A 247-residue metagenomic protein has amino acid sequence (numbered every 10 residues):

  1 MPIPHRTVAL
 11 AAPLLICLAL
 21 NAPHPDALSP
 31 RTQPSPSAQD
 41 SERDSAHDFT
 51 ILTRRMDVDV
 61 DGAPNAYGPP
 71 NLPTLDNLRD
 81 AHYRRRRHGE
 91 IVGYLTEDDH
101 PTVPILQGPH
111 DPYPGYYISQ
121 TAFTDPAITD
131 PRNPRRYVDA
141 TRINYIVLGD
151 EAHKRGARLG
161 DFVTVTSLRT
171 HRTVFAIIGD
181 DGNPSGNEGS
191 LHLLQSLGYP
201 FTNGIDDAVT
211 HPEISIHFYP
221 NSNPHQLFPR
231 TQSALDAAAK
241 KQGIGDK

Functional and structural regions predicted by a protein language model:
M1-D26: Secretory targeting and sorting signals
L28-R172, G179, S196-G204, Y219-D246: Cell wall/extracellular polymer interaction/catalysis modules
G156, G186-N187, V209: Active-site-proximal structural scaffolding
F175-A176, N187: Extended hydrophobic-aromatic, low-complexity segments
N183-Q195: Short, solvent-exposed secondary-structure boundary/capping segments
N203-H211: Intrinsically disordered, low-complexity linker and terminal regions at domain boundaries
P212-I216: A short, basic-hydrophobic beta/loop patch
